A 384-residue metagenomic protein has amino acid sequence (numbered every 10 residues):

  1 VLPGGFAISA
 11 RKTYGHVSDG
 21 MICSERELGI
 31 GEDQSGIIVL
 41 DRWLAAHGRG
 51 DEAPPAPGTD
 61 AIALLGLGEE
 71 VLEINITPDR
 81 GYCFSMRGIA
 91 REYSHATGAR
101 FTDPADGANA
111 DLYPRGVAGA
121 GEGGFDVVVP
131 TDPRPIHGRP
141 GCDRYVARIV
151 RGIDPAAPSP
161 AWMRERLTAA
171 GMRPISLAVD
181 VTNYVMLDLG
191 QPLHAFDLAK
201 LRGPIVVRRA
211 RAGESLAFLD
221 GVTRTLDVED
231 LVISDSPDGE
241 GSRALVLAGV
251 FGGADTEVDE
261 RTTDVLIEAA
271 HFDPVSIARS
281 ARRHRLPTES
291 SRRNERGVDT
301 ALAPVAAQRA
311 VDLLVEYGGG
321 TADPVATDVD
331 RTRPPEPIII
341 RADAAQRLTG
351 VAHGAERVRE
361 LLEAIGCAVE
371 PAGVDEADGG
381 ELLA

Functional and structural regions predicted by a protein language model:
V1-A384: Phosphate-rich ligand and nucleic-acid binding surfaces
